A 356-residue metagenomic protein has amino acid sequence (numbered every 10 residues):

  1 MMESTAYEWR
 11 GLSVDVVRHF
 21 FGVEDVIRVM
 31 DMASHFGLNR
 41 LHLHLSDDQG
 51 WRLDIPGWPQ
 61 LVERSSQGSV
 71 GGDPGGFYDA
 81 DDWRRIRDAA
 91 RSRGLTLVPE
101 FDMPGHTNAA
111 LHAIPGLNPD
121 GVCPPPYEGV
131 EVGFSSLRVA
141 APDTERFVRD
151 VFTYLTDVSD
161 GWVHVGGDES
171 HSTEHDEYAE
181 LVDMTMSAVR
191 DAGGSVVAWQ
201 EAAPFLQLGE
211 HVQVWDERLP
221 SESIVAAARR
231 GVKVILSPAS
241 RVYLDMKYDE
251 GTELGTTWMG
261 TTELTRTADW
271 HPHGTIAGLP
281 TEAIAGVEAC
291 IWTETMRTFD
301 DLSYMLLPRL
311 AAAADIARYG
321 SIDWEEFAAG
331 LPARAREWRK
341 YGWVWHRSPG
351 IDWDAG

Functional and structural regions predicted by a protein language model:
M1-F134, D143-E145, R149-D160: Feature activates predominantly on carbohydrate-active enzymes
L12, A33, L97, V165 (+3 more regions): Conserved, mostly hydrophobic/aromatic
V17, S46-G50, E100-H106, D168-S170 (+4 more regions): Active-site beta-loop-alpha junctions enriched in small/polar residues
N39-R40, T96, S195, K233 (+1 more regions): Residue-level detector of anion-binding/catalytic polar loops
A110-H211, W215-V232: Active-site neighborhood of glycoside hydrolase catalytic domains
L206-E210, D216-G356: Flexible, acidic glycine-rich loops studded with aromatic residues
